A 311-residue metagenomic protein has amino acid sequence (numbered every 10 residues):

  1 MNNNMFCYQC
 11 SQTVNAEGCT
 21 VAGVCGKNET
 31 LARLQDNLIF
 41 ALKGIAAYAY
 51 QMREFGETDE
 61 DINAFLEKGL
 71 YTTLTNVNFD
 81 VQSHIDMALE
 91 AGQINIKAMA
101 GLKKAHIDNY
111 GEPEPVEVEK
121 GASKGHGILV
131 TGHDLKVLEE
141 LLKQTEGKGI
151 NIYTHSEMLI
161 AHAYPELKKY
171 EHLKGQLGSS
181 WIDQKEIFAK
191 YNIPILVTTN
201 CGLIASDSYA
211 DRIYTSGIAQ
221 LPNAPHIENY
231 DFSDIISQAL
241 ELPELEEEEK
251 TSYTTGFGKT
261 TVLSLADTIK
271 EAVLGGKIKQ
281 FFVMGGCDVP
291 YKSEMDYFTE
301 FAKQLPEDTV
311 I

Functional and structural regions predicted by a protein language model:
M1-I311: Metallocofactor- and cofactor-centric catalytic cores in central/energy metabolism, strongly enriched
